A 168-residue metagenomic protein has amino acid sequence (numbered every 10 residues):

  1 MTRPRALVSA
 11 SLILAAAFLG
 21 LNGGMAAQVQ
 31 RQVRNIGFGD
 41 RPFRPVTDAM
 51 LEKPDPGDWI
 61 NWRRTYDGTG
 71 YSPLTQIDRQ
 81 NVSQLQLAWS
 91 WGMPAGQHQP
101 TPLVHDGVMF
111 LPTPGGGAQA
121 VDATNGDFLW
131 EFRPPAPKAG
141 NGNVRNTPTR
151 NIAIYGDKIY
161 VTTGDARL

Functional and structural regions predicted by a protein language model:
M1-L12: Bacterial N-terminal signal peptides that target proteins for export
A10-N22: Bacterial N-terminal signal peptides
G23-A27: Sec/Tat signal peptide C-region and signal peptidase I cleavage site
V29-M93, D127-N141: Aromatic (tryptophan-biased) beta-strands that constitute blades/sheets of beta-rich domains
W59-R63, Q97-G117, G142-L168: Repeat-blade elements of multi-bladed beta-propeller folds
T75, Q119-V121: Conserved hydrophobic/aromatic positions in well-ordered beta-strands
A123-N125: Short loop/turn segments that connect beta-strands within beta-propeller blades
